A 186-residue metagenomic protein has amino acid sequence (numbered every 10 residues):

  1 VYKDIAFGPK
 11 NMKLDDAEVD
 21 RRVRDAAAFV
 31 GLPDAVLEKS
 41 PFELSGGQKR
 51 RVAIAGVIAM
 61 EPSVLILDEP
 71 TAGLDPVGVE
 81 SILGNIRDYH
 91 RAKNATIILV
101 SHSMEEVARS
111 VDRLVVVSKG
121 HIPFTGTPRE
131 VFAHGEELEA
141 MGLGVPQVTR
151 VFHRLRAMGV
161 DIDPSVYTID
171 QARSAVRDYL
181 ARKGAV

Functional and structural regions predicted by a protein language model:
E18-A35: Conserved ABC ATPase "signature" region
S40-L44, Q48: Conserved ABC ATPase signature
E61: Conserved catalytic motifs of ABC-family nucleotide-binding domains
L65-D68: Catalytic Walker B motif of ABC-type/P-loop ATPase nucleotide-binding domains
S101-H102: H-loop/switch region of ABC-family ATPase nucleotide-binding domains
V107-R109: A short, surface-exposed alpha-helical micro-motif characterized by mixed small hydrophobic and charged/polar residues
